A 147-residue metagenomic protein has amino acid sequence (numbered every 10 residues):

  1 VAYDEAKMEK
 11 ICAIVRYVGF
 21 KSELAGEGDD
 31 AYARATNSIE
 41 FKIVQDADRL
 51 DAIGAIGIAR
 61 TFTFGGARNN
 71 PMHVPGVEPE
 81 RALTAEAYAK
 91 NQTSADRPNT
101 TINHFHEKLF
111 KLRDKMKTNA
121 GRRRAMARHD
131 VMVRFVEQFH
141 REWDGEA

Functional and structural regions predicted by a protein language model:
V1, G26-G28: Alpha-helical phosphate/pyrophosphate-handling elements in metalloenzyme active cores
A2-Y17, A55: Acidic/histidine metal-binding catalytic segments
E23-G26, A33-A147: Divalent metal-dependent phosphate-bond-processing catalytic cores, especially two-metal-ion Mg2+/Mn2+ enzymes that act
